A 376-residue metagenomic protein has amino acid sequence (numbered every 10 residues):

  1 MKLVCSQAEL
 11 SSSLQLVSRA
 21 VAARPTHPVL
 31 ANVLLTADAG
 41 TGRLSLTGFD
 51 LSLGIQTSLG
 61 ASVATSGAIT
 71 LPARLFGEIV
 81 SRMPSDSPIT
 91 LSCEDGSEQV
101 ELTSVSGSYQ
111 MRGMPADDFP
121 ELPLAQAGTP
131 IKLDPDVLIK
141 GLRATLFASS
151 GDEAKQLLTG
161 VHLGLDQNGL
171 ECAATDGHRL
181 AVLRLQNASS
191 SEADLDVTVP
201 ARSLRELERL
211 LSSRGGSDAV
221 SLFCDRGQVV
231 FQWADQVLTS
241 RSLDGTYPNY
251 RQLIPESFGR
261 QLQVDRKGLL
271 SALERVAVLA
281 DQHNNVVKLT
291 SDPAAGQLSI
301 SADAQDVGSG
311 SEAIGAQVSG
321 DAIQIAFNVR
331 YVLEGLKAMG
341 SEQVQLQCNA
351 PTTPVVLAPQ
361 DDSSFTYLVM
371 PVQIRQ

Functional and structural regions predicted by a protein language model:
M1-Q376: Structural preference for solvent-exposed beta-strand-turn elements and adjacent flexible terminal/loop segments within
